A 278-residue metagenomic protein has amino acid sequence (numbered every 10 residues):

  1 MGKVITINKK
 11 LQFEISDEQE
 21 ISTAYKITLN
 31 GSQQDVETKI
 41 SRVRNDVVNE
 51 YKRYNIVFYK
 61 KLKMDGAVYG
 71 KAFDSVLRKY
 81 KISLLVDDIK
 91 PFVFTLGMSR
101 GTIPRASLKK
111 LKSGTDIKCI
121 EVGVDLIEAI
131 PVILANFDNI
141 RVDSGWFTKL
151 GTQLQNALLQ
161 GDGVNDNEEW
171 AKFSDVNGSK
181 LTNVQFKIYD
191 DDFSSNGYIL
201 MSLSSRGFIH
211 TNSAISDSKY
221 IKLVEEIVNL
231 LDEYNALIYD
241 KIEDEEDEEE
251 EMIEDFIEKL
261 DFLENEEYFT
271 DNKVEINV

Functional and structural regions predicted by a protein language model:
M1-P91, M98-A171, N235-V278: Intrinsically disordered, low-complexity polar/charged tails and linkers
K52-F58, F94, V184-F186, G207-H210: Short, hydrophobic/proline-enriched secondary-structure or compact coil segments at domain edges
Y59-K60, L96-G101, T211-I221: Secondary-structure transition/turn motif
T152-E251: C-terminal interaction module
